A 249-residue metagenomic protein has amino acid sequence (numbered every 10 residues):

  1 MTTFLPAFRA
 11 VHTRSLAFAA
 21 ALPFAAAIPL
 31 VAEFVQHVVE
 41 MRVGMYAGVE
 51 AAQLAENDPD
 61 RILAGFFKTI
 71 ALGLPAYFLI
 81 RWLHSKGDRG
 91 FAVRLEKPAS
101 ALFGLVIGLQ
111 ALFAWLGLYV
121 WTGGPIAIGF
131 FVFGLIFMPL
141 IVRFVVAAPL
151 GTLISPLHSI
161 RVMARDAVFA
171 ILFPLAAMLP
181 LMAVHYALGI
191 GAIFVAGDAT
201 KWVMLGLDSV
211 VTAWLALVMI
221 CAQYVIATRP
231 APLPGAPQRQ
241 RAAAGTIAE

Functional and structural regions predicted by a protein language model:
M1-F67: N-terminal topogenic module of multi-pass integral membrane proteins
T2-V31, V93-L112, M138-V184: Interfacial aromatic "cap" segments that immediately flank transmembrane helices in multipass membrane proteins
T13, A17, Q53-R61, R94-L95 (+9 more regions): Membrane-helix interfacial "entry" motifs
A20, F24, I28, D60-A64 (+5 more regions): Alpha-helical transmembrane segments of integral membrane proteins
H37, M41, Y46-N57, F67-R89 (+2 more regions): Juxtamembrane transition segments at transmembrane-helix termini in multipass membrane proteins
N57, R61-T69, R89-Y119, G124-F131: Alpha-helical membrane-spanning segments of integral membrane proteins, especially the hydrophobic core of TM bundles
F130-M138: A structural motif
